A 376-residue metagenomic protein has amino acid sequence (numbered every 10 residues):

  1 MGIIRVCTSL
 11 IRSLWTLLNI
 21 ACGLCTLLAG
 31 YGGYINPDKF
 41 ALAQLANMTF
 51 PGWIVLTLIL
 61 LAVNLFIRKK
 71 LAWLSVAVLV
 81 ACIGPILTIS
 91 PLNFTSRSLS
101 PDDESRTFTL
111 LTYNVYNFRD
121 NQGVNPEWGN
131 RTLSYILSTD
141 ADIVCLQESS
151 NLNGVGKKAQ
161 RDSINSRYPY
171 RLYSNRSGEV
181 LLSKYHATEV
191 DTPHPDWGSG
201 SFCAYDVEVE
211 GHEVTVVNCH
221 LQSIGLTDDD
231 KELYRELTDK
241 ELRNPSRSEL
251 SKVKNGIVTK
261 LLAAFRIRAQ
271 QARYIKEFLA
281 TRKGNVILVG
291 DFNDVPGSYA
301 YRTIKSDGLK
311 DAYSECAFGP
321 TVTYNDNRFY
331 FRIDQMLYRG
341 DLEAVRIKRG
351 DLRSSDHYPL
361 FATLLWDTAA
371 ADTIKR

Functional and structural regions predicted by a protein language model:
M1-T8: Short, Lys/Arg-rich, polar N-terminal cytosolic tail immediately upstream of the first transmembrane signal-anchor
L10, L99-R106, D239-K252: Short, compositionally biased "basic patch" segments
S13-T26, Y31-L65, W73, G84 (+3 more regions): Metal-dependent phosphoester-hydrolase catalytic domains
G52, S75, V80-S105, N121 (+4 more regions): Structured beta-strand-rich core segments of catalytic domains in phosphoester-bond hydrolases
F66-I67, L137, E210, A280: Residue-level signal for alpha-helix termini/capping positions
T109-V115, W128, T132-G156, T215-H220 (+4 more regions): Active-site beta-strand/loop signature of hydrolases that rely on acidic residues for catalysis
T112-G129, N151-N153, G225-S246, V253-A264: Acidic/histidine-rich helix-loop elements that form or flank divalent-metal/phosphate-binding sites at the catalytic
N114, S174-N175, H220, Y313-C316 (+1 more regions): Residues at the C-termini of beta-strands that transition into short coil/loop
